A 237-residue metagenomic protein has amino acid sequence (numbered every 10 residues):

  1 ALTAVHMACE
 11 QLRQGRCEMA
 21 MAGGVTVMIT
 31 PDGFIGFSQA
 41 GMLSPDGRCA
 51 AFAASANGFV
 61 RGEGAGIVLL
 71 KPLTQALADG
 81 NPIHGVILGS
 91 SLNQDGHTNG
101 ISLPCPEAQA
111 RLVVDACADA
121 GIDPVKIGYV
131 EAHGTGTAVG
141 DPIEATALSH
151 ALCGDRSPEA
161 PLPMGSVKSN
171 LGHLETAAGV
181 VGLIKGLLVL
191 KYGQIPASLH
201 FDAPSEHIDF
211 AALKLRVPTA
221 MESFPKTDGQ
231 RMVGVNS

Functional and structural regions predicted by a protein language model:
A1-S237: Condensing-enzyme catalytic core of the thiolase-fold
